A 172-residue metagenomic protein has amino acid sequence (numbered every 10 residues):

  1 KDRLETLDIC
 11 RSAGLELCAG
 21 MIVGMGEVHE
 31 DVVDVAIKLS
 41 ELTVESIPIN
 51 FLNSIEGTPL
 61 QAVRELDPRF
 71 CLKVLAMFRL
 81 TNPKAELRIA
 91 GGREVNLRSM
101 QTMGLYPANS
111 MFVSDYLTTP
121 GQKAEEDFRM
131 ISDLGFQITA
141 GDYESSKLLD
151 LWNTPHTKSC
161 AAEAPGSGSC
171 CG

Functional and structural regions predicted by a protein language model:
K1-I22: Radical SAM/AdoMet-radical enzyme domain recognition
R3-L7, V32, C71: Aromatic/hydrophobic pocket-lining residues that form the small-molecule binding cavity in soluble enzyme cores
L17-G24, E56-L60: Active-site-proximal beta-alpha loop/turn segments in soluble metabolic enzymes
I22-I37: Active-site glycine- and acidic-residue-rich loops that bind and position anionic ligands or nucleotide-like cofactors
L42-G172: Auxiliary Fe-S-binding modules of radical SAM enzymes
